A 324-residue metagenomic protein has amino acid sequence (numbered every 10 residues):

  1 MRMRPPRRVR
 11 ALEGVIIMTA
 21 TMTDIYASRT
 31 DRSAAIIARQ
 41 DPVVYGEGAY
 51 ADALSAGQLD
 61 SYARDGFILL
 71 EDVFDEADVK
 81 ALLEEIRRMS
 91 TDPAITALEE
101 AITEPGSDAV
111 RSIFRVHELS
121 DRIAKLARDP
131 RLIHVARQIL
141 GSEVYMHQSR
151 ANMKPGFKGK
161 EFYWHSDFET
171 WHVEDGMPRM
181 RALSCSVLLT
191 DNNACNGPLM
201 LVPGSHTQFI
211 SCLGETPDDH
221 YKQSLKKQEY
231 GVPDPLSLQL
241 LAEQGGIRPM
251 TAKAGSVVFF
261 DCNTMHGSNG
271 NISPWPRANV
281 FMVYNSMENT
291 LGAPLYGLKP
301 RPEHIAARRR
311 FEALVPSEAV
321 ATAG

Functional and structural regions predicted by a protein language model:
M1-R2, P6-I17: Short, Lys/Arg-enriched N-terminal segments with co-localized hydrophobic residues within the first ~10-30 amino acids
E13-Y145, K253, T322-A323: N-terminal auxiliary "cap/dimerization" subdomain that precedes the catalytic jelly-roll/cupin core of mononuclear
T19-G48, D92, T96, E215-D218 (+2 more regions): Non-heme Fe(II)/2-oxoglutarate
E76, T170, H266: Glycine-rich nucleotide phosphate-binding loop and flanking beta-alpha elements of Rossmann-like dinucleotide-binding
G106-V116, S120, R131-L201, H206: Conserved double-stranded beta-helix
H165-E169, V232-Q244, L295-K299: Short, surface-exposed loop/helix-turn segments at secondary-structure junctions that function as lids/hinges flanking
H172-A182, G245-G246, A252, W275: A short beta-loop-beta micro-motif enriched in histidine and acidic residues
A194-T264: Double-stranded beta-helix
